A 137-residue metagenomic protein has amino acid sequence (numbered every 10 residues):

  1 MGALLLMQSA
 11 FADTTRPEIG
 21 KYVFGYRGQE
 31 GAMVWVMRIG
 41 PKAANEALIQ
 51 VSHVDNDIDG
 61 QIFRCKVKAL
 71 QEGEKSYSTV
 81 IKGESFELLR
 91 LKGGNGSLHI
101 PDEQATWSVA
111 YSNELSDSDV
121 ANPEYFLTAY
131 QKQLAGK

Functional and structural regions predicted by a protein language model:
M1-L6: Bacterial N-terminal signal peptides
D13-G25: N-terminal helix-cap/turn-to-beta initiation motif at the start of protein domains
V23-A44, L89-R90: Short, solvent-exposed loop/hinge segments that bridge or flank secondary-structure elements
F24-G28, I49-V51, S76-K82: Short beta-strand segments that buttress and anchor functional surface loops
R38-C65: N-terminal glycine/threonine-rich, aromatic-flanked beta-hairpin/loop signature
D57-P101: Mid-chain, structured segments of secreted extracytoplasmic proteins
I100-K137: C-terminal partner/receptor-binding element of secreted or periplasmic proteins
